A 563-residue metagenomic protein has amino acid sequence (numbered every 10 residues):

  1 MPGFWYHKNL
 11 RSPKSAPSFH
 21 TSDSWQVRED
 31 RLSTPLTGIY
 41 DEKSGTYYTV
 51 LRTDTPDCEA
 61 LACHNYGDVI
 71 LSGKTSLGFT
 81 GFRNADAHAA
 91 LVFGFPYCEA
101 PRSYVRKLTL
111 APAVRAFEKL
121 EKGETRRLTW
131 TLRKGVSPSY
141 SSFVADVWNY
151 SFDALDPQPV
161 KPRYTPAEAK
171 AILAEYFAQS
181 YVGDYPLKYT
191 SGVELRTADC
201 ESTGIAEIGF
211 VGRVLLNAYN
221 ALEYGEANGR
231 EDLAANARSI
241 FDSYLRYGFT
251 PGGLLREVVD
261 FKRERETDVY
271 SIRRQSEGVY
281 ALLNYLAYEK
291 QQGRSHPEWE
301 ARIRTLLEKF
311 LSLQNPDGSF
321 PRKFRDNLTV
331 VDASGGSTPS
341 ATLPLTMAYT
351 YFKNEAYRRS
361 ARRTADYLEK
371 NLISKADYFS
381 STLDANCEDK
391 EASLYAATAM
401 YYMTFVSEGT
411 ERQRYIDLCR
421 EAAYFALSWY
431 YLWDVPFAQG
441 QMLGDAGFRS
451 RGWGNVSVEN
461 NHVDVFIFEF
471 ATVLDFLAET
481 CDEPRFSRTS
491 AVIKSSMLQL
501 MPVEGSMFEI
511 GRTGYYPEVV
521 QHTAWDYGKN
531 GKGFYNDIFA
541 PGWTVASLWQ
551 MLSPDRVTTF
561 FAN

Functional and structural regions predicted by a protein language model:
M1-K122: Beta-strand/loop-rich accessory regions of lumenal/periplasmic or secreted enzymes, predominantly carbohydrate-active
F117-S142: Short Pro-Gly-centered flexible turn/kink motifs
L120, P138-E207, R238-S239, S243-V258 (+4 more regions): Low-complexity, Ser/Thr/Pro/Gly-enriched N-terminal "stalk/linker" regions
R163-A178, A218, E231-L245, S276-V279 (+7 more regions): Hydrophobic core segments within long, regular secondary-structure runs in both alpha- and beta-rich folds
Y185-E207, G253-R274, S319-S340, D377-A399 (+2 more regions): Carbohydrate-binding/catalytic loop surfaces
A198-P251, R265-R274, E289-E308, R359: Aromatic- and glycine-enriched glycan-recognition loops and surfaces that form the carbohydrate-binding subsites
L215-E231, E277-S295, S340-E355, Y395-E411 (+3 more regions): Well-ordered alpha-helical scaffold segments within catalytic/enzyme domains
L313, D366-Y378, T382, S407-D537 (+1 more regions): Non-catalytic carbohydrate-binding regions of carbohydrate-active enzymes
